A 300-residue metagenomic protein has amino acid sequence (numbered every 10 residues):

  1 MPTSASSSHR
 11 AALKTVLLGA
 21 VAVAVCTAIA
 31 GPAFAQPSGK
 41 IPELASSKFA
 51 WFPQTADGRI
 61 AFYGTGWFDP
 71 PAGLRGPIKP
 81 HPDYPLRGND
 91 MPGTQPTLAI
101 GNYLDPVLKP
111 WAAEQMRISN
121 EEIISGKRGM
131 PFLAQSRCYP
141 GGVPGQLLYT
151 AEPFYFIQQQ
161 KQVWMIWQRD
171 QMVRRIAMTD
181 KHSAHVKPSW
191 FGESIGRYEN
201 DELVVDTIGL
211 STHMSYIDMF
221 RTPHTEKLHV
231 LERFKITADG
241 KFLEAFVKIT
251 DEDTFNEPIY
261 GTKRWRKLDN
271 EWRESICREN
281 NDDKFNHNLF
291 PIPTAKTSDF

Functional and structural regions predicted by a protein language model:
M1-K14: N-terminal secretory signal peptides that target proteins for export/translocation
P2, F34-F300: PEST-like low-complexity, intrinsically disordered acidic/proline/serine-rich tracts that flank trafficking/processing
S7-S8, G19, H185, S194: Generic hydrophobic alpha-helical membrane-segment signal
A12, V16-L17, E43: Acidic/proline-rich low-complexity IDRs
V16-A30: Bacterial N-terminal signal peptides
